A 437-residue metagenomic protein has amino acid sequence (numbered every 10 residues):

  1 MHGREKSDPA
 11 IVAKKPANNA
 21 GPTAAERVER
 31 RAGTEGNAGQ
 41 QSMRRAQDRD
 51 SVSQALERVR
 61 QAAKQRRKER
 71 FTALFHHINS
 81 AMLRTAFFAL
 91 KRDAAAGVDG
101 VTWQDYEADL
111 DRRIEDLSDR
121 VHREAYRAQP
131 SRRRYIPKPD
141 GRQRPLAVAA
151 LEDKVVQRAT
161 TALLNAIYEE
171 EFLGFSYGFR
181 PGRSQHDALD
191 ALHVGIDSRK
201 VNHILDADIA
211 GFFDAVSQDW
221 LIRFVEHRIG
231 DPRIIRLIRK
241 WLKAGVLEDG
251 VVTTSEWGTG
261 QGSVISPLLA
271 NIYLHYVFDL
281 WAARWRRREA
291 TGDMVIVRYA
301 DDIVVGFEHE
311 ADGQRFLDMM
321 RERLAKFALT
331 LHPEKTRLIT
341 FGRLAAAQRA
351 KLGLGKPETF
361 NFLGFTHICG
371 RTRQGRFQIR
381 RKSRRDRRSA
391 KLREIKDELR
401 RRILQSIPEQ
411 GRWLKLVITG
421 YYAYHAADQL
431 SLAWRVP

Functional and structural regions predicted by a protein language model:
M1-P437: Non-catalytic terminal/accessory segments
